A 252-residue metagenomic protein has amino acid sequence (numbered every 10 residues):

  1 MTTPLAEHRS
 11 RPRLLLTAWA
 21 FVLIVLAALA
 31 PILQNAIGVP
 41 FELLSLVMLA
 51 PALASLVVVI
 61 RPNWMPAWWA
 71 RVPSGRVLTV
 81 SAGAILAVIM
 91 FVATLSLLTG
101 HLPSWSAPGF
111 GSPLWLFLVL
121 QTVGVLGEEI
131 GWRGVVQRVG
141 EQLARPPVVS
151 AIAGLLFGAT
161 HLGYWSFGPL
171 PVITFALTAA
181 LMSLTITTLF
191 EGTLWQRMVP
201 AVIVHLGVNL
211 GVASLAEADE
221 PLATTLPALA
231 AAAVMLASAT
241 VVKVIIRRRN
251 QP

Functional and structural regions predicted by a protein language model:
T2-V125, L215-P252: Specific transmembrane helices
L23, P146, A179-S183: Transmembrane alpha-helical core positions of polytopic small-molecule transporters
L26-P31, Q137, S183-E191: Hydrophobic transmembrane alpha-helices
L118, T122, L126, A151-G158 (+3 more regions): Residue-level signature of the transmembrane alpha-helical core of multi-pass small-molecule transporters
T122, L155-G163, L184-T188, L210: Alpha-helical transmembrane segments of multipass membrane proteins
G127-I152, T188-Q196: Membrane-interface helix/loop boundary segments of multi-pass membrane proteins
P146-G168: Membrane-helix boundary elements
T174-A233: Functionally important transmembrane alpha-helices
